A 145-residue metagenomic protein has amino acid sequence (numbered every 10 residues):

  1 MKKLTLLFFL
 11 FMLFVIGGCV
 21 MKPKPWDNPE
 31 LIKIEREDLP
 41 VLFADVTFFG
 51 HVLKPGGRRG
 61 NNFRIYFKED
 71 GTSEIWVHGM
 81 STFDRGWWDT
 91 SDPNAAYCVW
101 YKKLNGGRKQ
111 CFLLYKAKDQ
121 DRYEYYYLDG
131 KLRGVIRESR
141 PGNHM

Functional and structural regions predicted by a protein language model:
M1-L4: Positively charged n-region of N-terminal signal peptides that target proteins for export
L7-I16: Bacterial N-terminal signal peptides
C19-R85, P93-M145: Lipid interaction determinants
